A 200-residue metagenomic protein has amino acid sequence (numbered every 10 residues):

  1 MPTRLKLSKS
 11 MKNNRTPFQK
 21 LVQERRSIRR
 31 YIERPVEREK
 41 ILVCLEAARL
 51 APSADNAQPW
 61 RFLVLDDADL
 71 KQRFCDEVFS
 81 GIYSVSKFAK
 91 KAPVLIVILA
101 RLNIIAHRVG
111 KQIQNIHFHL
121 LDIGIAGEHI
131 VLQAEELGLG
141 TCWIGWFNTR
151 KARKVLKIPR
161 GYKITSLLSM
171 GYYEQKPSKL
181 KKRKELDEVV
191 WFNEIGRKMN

Functional and structural regions predicted by a protein language model:
P2-L21, S27-I28, I104, S166-N200: C-terminal helix-cap and adjacent tail motif
I28-V43: A short N-terminal beta-strand-loop micro-motif at the entrance of redox/enzyme domains
A47-A48, A54: N-terminal structural module
A48-R49, I96, K111-V155: Small-aliphatic-rich amphipathic alpha-helix that forms the alpha element of a beta-alpha
N56-A126: Glycine/small-residue-rich phosphate/adenosyl-binding loop
A57-W60, L139, T165: Short secondary-structure junction motifs
I82-A92, K157-K179: A glycine-rich helix N-cap at a beta->alpha junction
A100, W146, Y172: Short secondary-structure boundary segments
